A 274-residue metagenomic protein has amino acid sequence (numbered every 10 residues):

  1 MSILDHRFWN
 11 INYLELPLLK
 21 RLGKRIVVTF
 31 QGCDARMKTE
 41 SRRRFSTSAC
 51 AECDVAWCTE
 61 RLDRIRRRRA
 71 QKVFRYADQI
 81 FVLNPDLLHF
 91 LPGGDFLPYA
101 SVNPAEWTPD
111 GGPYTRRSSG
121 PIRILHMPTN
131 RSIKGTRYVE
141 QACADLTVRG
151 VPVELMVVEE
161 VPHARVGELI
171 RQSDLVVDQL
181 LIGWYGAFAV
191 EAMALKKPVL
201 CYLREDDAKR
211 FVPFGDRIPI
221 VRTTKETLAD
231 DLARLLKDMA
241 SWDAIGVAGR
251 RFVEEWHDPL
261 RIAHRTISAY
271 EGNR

Functional and structural regions predicted by a protein language model:
Y13-R21, R25, M37, F45-Q79: Membrane-proximal helix-turn-helix segments that form the acceptor-binding/catalytic region of lipid-linked
G94-L97, S101-K134, E140: Conserved donor-binding/catalytic core segment of Leloir-type glycosyltransferases
G167, A189-A194, A208-K209, P213-F214: Short alpha-helical segment that forms part of, or immediately flanks, the ligand-binding pocket in carbohydrate-active
D174, K196-P198: A short alpha->beta transition loop at the rim of the catalytic pocket in nucleotide-sugar-dependent
L180-L181: Aromatic "clamp/platform" in nucleotide-sugar-dependent glycosyltransferases that forms part of the donor/acceptor
P198-D207: Short hydrophobic beta-strand element within catalytic cores of glycosyltransferases and related nucleotide-activated
A208-A233: Change "using UDP/GDP/dTDP sugars" to "using nucleotide sugars
A240-Y270: A charged, aromatic-enriched C-terminal amphipathic alpha-helix characteristic of glycosyltransferases across folds
